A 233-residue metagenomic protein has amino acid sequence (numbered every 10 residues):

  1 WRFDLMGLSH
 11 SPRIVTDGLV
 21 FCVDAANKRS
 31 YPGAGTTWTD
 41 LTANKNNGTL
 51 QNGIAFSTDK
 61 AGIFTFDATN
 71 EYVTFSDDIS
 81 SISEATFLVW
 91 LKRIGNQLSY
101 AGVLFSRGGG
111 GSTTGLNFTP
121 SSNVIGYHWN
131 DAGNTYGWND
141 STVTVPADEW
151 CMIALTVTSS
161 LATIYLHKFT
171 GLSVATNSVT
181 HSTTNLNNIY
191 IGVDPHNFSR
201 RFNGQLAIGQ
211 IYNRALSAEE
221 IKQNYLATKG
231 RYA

Functional and structural regions predicted by a protein language model:
W1-N70, I221-A233: Extracytoplasmic low-complexity segments
M6, H10, N185-A207: Extracellular glycan-interaction patches encoded by glycine-rich segments
L19, A85, E149-C151, Q205: Hydrophobic core residues within well-ordered beta-strands of beta-rich domains
V23, I164-H167: Conserved aromatic beta-strand anchor motif in extracellular beta-sandwich/beta-rich domains
G33-A34, W38, T42, N46 (+8 more regions): Extracellular glycan-recognition modules
Y127-M152, A175: Short, aromatic/His-centered strand-loop micro-motif at the edge of beta-sheets
E149-T163: Localized edge beta-strand/strand-to-loop motifs within extracellular or lumenal beta-rich domains
L166-I189: Short, solvent-exposed beta-strand-to-loop segments that form ligand-recognition rims of beta-rich domains
